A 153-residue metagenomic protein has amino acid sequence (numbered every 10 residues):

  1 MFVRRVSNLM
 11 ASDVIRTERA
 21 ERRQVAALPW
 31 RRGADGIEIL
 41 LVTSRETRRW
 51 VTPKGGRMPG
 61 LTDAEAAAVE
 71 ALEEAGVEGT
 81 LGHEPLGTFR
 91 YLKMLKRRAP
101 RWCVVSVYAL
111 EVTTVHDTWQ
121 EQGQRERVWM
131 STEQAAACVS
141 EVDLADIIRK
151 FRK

Functional and structural regions predicted by a protein language model:
M1-A34: Acidic, metal-coordinating catalytic segment for phosphate/diphosphate chemistry, firing primarily on the Nudix
R23, E38, R101-Y108, E126: Short beta-strand micro-motifs in enzyme catalytic cores
G33-D35, E46-R49, M58, T88-L92 (+1 more regions): Short, charged/polar surface micro-motifs in flexible loops or helix N-caps
D35-T80: Conserved Nudix-box catalytic region and its N-terminal flanking loop in Nudix hydrolases and closely related
V51, W102, W129: Short aromatic/basic micro-patch
G76-V115: Active-site segment of metal-dependent pyrophosphate-handling enzymes, primarily the Nudix hydrolase catalytic core
V107-K150: NUDIX/MutT-family hydrolases
